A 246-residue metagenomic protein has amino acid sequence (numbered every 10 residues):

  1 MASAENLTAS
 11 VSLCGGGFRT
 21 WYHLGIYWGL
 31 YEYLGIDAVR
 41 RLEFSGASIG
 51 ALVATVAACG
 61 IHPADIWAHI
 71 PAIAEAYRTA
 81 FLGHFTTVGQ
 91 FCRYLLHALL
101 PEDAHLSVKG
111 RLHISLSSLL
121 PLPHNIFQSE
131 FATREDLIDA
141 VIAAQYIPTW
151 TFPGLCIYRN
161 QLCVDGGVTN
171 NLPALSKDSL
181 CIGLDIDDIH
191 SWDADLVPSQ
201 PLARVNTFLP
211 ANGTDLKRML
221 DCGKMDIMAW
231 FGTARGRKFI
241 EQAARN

Functional and structural regions predicted by a protein language model:
M1-S45, T55-N246: Patatin-like phospholipase
G46, G50: Gly/Ala-rich beta-loop-alpha elbow adjacent to hydrolase catalytic centers
